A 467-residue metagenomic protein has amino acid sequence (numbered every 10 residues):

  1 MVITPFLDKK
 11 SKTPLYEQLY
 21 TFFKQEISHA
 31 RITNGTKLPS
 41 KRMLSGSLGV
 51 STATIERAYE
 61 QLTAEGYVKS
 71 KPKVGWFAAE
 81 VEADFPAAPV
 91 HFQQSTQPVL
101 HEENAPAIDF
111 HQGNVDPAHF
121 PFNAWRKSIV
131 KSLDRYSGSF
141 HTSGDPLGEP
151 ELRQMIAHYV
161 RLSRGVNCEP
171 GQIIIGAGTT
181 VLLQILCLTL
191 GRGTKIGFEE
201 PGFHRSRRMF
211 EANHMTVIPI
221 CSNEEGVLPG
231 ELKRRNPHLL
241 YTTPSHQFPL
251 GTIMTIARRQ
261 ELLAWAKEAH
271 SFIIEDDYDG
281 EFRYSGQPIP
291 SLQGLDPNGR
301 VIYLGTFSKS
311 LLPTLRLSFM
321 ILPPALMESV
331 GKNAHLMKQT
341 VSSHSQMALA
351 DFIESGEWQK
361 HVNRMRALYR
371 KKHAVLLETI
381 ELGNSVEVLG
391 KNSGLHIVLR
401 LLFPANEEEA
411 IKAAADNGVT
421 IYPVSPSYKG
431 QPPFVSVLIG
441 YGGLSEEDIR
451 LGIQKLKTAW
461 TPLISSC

Functional and structural regions predicted by a protein language model:
M1-V130, H141, A325, G331 (+11 more regions): N-terminal basic, amphipathic alpha-helical segments
K73, D296-S329: Active-site PLP attachment segment
V115, P244-F248, K309, L444: Short glycine-rich anion-binding loops that position phosphate/pyrophosphate groups of nucleotides and phosphorylated
V130-D134, A157-R161, Y241, A350 (+1 more regions): Amphipathic, well-packed alpha-helical segments that form the structural scaffold of globular domains
S139-H270, G280-F282, Q287-L295, G299-I302 (+2 more regions): Conserved core of the PLP fold type I
